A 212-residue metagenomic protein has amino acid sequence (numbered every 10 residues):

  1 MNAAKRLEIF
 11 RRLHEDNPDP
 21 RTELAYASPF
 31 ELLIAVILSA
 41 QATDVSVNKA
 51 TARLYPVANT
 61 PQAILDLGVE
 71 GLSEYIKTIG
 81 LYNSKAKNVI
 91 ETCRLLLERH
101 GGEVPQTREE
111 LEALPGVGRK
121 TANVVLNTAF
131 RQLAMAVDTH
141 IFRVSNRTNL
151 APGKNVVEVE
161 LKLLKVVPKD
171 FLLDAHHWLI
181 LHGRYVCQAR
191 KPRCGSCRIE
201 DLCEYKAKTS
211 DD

Functional and structural regions predicted by a protein language model:
N2-D212: Catalytic cores of DNA base-excision repair glycosylases
